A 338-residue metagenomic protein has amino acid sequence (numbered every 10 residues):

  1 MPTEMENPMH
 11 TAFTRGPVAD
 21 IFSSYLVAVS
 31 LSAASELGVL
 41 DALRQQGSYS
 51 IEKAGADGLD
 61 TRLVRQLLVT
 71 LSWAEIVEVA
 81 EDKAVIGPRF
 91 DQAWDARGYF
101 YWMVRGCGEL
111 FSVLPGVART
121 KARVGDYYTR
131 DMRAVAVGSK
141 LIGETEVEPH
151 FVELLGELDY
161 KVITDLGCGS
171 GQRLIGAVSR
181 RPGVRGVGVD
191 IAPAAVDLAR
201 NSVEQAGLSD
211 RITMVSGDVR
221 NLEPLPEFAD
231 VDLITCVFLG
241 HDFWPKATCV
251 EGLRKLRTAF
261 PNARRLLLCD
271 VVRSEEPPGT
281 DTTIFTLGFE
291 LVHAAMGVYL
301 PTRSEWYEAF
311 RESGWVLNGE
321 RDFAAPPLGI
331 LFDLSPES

Functional and structural regions predicted by a protein language model:
M1-V113, T120: N-terminal accessory segments
I142-K161: Conserved alpha-helix/loop element of class I SAM-dependent methyltransferases that forms part of the SAM/SAH-binding
D159-G169: Conserved class I S-adenosyl-L-methionine
S170-P182: Conserved SAM-binding loop of SAM-dependent methyltransferases across substrates and taxa, primarily the Class I
A192-A194: Conserved SAM/SAH-binding beta-strand->alpha-helix loop
A199-R200: Conserved SAM-binding loop
F243-K255: A short, conserved alpha-helix within the catalytic core of class I
C269-S313, N318-E320: C-terminal alpha-helical "lid/dimerization" subdomain adjacent to the S-adenosyl-L-methionine
